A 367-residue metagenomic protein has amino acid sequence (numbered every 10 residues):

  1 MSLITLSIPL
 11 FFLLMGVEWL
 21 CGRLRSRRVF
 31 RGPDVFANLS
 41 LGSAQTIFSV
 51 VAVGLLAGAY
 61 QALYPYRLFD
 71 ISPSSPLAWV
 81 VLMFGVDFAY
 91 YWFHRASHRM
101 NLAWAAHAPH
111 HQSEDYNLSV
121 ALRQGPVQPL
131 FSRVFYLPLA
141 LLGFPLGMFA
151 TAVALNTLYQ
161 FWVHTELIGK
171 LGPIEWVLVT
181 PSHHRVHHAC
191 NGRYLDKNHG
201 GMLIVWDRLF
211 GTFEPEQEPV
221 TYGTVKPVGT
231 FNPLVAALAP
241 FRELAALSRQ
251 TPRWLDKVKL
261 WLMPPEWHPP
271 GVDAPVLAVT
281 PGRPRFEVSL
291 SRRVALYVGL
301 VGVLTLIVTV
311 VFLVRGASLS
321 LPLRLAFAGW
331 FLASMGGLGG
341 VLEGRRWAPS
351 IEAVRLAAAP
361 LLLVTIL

Functional and structural regions predicted by a protein language model:
M1-F12: Hydrophobic transmembrane alpha-helical segments in integral membrane proteins
M1-L3, L141-T151, A317-S318, L367: Transmembrane helix interruption/hinge and helix-loop junction motifs
G16-A37: Membrane-interface helix-loop junction between the first two transmembrane segments
S40-S43, Y116-Q128, A278-V298: Membrane interfacial helix-start motif at the N-side
S43-A52, S72-T230: Membrane-embedded catalytic scaffold of the fatty acid hydroxylase/desaturase
F48-G58, Q128, P360-L367: Hydrophobic alpha-helical transmembrane segments in multi-pass integral membrane proteins
V220-W267: A membrane-cytosol interface segment of integral membrane proteins
E287-L367: Substrate-recognition/cap regions that form aromatic- and gly/pro-loop-enriched pockets for small-molecule ligands
